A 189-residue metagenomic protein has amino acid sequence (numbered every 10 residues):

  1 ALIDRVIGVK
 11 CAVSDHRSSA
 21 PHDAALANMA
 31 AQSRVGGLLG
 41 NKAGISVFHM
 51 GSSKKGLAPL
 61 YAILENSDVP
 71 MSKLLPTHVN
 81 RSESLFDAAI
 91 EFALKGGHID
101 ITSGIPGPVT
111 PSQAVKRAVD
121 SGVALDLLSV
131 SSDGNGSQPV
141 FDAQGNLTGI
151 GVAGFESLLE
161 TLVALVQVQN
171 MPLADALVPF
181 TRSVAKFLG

Functional and structural regions predicted by a protein language model:
A1-L2, N28, G189: Proteins with a high burden of low-complexity, intrinsically disordered sequence enriched in S/T/G/P/A and R, requiring
A1-S19: Metal-cofactor-binding active-site regions of metalloenzymes
D15-P21, A25-F141, L147-T148, V152: Active-site core of metal-dependent hydrolases
D120-G189: His/Asp/Glu-enriched, well-ordered alpha-helical/loop segment that forms or immediately abuts the divalent-metal
